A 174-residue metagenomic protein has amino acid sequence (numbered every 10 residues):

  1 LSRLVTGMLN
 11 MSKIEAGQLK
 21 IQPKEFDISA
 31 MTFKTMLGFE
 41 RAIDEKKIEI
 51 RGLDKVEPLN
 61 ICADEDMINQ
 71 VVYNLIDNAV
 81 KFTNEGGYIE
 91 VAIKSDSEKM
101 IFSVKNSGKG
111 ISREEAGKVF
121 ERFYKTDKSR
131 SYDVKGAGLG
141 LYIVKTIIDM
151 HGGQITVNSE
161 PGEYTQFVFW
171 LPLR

Functional and structural regions predicted by a protein language model:
L1-M11: Coiled-coil phosphoacceptor/dimerization helix of two-component systems
A16-I21, N60-A63: Conserved micro-motifs of the catalytic ATP-binding
Q22-D27, D44, E49-L59: Conserved catalytic submotifs in the C-terminal HATPase_c
A79-V80: Short helix-loop "hinge" at the ATP-lid/N-box region of the Bergerat-fold HATPase_c
N106: Acidic ATP/Mg2+-coordinating residue in the GHKL
I111-F123: Short conserved segment of the HATPase_c
G152-G153: Conserved glycine-rich
